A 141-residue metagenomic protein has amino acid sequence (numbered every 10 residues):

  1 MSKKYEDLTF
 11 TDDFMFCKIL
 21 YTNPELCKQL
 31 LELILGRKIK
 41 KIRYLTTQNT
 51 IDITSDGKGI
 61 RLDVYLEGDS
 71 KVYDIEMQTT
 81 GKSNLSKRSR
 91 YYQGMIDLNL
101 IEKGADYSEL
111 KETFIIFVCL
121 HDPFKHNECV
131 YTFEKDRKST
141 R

Functional and structural regions predicted by a protein language model:
M1-R141: Elongated, amphipathic alpha-helical interaction scaffolds
